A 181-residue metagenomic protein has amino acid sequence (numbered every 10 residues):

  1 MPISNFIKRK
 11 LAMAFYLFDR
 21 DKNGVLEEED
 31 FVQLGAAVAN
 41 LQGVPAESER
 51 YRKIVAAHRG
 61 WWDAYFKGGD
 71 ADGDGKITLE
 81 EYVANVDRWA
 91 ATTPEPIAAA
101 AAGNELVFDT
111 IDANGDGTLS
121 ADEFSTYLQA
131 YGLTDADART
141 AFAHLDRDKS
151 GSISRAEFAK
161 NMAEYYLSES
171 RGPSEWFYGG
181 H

Functional and structural regions predicted by a protein language model:
M1-F6, W61, V86, A91-T93: Extracellular/periplasmic low-complexity linear segments
P2-F6, A56-A57, I97-A99, Y131-L133: Short helix-capping and inter-helix turn/linker motifs at the boundaries of alpha-helical repeat units
P2-V44: The feature marks the first
K8-N23, R52-D74, A101-G115, D137-R155 (+1 more regions): Primarily EF-hand calcium-binding motifs
E27-A46, I77-T92, T118-G132, S154-S168: Amphipathic regulatory helices of Ca2+-sensor modules
P45-K53: Conserved GNAT-fold acetyl-CoA-binding loop/helix
W89-L106: Short, structured interface segments that constitute the first stable element of a domain
M162-Y165, P173-F177: C-terminal interaction modules of eukaryotic adaptor/scaffold proteins
